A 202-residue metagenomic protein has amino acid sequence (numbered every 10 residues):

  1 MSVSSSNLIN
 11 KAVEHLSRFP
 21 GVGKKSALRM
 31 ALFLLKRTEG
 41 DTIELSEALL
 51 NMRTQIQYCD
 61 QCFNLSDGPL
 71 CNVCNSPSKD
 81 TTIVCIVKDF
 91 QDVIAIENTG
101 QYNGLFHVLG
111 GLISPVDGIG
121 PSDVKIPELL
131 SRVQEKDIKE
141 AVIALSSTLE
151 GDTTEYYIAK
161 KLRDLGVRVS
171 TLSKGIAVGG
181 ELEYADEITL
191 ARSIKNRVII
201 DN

Functional and structural regions predicted by a protein language model:
V3-I9, R18, M30-V93: Cys/His-rich Zn2+-binding cysteine-cluster or related metal-binding knuckle/ribbon modules and their
S4, R37, D41, D117-P121 (+2 more regions): Catalytic cores of large soluble enzymes that bind and process phosphate-bearing ligands
N10-E14, L28-L32, I43, E47 (+5 more regions): Solvent-exposed alpha-helical segments within well-ordered globular domains of core cellular machineries
K11, D41, S46-L49, D60 (+7 more regions): Core recognition of P-loop NTPase motor domains used across DNA-transaction enzymes
H15, F19, R37, M52-Q55 (+10 more regions): Conserved, well-folded catalytic cores of nucleic-acid-processing and energy-transducing macromolecular machines
A27, S76-A144: Extended interfacial segments that mediate partner engagement and assembly in macromolecular machines
L130-N202: Long C-terminal interaction/binding lobes of large macromolecular proteins
